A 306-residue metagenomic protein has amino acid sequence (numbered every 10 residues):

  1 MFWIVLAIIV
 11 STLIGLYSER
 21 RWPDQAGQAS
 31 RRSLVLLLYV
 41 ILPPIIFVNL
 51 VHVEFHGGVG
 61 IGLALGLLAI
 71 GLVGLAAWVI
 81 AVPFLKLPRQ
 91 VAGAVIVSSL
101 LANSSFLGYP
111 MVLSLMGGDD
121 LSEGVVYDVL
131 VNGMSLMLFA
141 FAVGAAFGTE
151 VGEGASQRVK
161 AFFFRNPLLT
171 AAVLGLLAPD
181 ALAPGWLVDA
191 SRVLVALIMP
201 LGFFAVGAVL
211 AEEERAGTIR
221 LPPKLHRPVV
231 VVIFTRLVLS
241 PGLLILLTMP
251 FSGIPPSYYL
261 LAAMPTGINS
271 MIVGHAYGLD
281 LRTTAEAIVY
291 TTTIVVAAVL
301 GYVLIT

Functional and structural regions predicted by a protein language model:
M1-T306: Alpha-helical transmembrane segments of multi-pass small-molecule/ion transporters
